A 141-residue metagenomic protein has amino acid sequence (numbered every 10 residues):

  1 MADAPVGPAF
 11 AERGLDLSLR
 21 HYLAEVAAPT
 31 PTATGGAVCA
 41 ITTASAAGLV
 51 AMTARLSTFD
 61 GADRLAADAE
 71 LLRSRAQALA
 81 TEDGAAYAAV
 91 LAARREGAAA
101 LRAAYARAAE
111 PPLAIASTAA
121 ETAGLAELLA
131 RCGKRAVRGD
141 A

Functional and structural regions predicted by a protein language model:
A2-L17, I41, T118-T122: Polytopic transmembrane helical bundles with strong interfacial aromatic enrichment
G14-T32: Short, hydrophobic/aliphatic alpha-helical segments
S18, Y22, S45-M52, L79-E82 (+2 more regions): Amphipathic, well-ordered alpha-helical segments in soluble domains
A28-A51, V137-A141: Conserved phosphate/anionic-ligand binding catalytic regions in large, soluble enzymes, centered on
V38-S45, L65, L72-L79, A108-T122: Amphipathic alpha-helix face/heptad-repeat signature
M52-D60: Transmembrane signal-anchor/signal-peptide helices with a preference for the extracytoplasmic
F59-E96: A structural-propensity feature for long, helix-poor, extended segments
D83-A141: Amphipathic alpha-helical interface segments
